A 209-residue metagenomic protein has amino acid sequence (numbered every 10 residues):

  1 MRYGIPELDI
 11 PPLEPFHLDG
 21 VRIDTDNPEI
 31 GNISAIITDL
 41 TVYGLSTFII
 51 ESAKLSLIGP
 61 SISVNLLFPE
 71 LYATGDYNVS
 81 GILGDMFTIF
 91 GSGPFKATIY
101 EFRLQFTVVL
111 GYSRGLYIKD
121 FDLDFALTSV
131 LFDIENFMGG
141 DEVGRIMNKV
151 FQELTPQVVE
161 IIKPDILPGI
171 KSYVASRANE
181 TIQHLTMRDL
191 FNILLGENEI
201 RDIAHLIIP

Functional and structural regions predicted by a protein language model:
M1-I118, A175, N179, Q183-P209: Tubular lipid-binding modules of the TULIP superfamily
G111-I182: Extended amphipathic ligand-handling, pore-lining, and cofactor/metal-binding catalytic surfaces
